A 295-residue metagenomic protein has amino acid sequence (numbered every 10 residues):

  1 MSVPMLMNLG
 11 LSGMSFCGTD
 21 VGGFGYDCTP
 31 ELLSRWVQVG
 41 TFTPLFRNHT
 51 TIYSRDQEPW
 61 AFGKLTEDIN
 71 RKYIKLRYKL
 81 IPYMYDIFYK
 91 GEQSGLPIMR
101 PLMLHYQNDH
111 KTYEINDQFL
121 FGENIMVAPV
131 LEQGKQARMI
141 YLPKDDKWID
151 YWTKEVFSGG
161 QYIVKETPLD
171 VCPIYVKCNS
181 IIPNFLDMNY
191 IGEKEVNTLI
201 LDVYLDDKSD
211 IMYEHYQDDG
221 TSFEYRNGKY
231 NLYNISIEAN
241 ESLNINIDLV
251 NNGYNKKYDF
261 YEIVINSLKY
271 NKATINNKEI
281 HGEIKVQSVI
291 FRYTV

Functional and structural regions predicted by a protein language model:
M1-D170, K177: Catalytic-domain carbohydrate-binding cleft regions of carbohydrate-active enzymes
N116-D117, R138, Y233, N271 (+1 more regions): Residue-level detector of beta-strand structural context in well-folded domains
L120-F121, I237-N240, I284: Generic beta-strand structural signal
M126, R138, S242-I245, I280 (+1 more regions): Hydrophobic residues embedded in beta-strands of well-ordered beta-sheets
D150-L169, K272-T294: Solvent-exposed beta-strand/loop surfaces of large extracellular or lumenal domains
V171-K278: Accessory, solvent-exposed terminal regions and/or long lumenal/extracellular loops of proteins
K177-C178, Y293-V295: Short beta-strand-to-coil "C-cap" segments at the C-terminal boundary of structured domains/repeats, marking
